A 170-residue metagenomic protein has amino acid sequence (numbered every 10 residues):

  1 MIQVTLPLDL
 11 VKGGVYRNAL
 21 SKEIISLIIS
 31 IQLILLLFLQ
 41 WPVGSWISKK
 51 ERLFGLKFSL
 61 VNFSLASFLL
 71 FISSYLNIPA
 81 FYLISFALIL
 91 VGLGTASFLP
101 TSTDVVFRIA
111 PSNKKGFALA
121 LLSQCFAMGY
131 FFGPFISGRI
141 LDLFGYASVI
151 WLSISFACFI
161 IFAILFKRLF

Functional and structural regions predicted by a protein language model:
V4-I24: Short amphipathic helix-loop junctions that connect adjacent transmembrane helices in Major Facilitator Superfamily/SLC
L10-V11, W46-I47, I136-F144: Interfacial helix-cap and linker-helix signal at transmembrane-aqueous boundaries of multi-pass secondary transporters
K22, S112-L122: Loop-to-transmembrane helix entry/capping segments in MFS-fold secondary transporters and related SLC/MFSD carriers
F38-R52, L141: Helix-to-loop junctions at the C-terminal end of transmembrane segments in multipass secondary transporters
K49-V61: Cytoplasmic membrane-interface "Motif A"-like loop-to-helix N-cap segments of 12-TM Major Facilitator Superfamily
N62-I78: C-terminal ends and interior cores of transmembrane alpha-helices in multi-pass membrane transporters/permeases
S97-A110: Intracellular juxtamembrane helix-capping segments at the cytosolic ends of symmetry-related transmembrane helices
R139-A157: A membrane-interface helix-boundary motif in multi-pass transporters
